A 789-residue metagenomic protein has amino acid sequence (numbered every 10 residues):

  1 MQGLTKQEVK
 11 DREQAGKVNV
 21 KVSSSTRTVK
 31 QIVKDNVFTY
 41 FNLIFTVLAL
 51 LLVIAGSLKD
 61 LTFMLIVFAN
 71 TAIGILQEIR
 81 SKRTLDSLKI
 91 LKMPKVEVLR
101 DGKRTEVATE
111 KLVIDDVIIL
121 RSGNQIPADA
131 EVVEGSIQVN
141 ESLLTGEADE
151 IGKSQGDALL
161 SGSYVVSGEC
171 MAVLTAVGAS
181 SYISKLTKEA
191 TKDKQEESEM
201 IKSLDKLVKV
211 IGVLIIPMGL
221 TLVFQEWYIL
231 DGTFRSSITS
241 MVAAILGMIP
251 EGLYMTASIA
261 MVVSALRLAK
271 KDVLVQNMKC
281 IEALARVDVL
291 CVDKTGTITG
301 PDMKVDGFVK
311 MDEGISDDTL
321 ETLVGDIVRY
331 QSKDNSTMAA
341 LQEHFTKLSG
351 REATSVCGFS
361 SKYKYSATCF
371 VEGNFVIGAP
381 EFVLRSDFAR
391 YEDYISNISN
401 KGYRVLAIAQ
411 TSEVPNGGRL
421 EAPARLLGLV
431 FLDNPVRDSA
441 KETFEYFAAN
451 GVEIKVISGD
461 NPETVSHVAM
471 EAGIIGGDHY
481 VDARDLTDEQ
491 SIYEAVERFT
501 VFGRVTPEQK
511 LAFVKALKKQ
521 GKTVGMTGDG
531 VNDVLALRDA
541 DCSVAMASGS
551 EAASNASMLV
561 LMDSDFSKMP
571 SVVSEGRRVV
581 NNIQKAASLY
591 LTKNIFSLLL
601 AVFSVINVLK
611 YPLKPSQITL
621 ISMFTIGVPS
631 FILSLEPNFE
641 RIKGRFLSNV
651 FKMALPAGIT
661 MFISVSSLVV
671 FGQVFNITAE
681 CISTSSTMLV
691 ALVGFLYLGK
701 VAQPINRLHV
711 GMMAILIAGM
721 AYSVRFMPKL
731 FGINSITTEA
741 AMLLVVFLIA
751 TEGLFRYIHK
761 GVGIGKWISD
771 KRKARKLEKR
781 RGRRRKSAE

Functional and structural regions predicted by a protein language model:
Q2-S24, T71-A72, R80-R83, S87-I90 (+1 more regions): Actuator/coupling domain of P-type ATPases
N19-E97, L341: Transmembrane helix-loop-helix hairpins at the membrane interface
L43-L65, V213-P250, V263-D272, N416 (+3 more regions): Helix-interface capping motifs at the ends of transmembrane segments in multi-pass membrane proteins
K59-M93, E197-V289, V430, F447 (+2 more regions): Hydrophobic alpha-helical transmembrane segments
I73, K103, T175-G178, T191 (+11 more regions): Conserved beta-strand/loop elements of the cytosolic catalytic core of P-type E1-E2 ATPases, chiefly in the P-domain
M93-D205, R404, D488-V496, T500: Cytosolic catalytic regions of P-type ion-transporting ATPases
L222, G476-G525, A540, A547-H709 (+1 more regions): Membrane-embedded transport module
R286-R425, L432, E445-Y446, S458-S466 (+4 more regions): Cytosolic catalytic regions of ATP/NTP-dependent phosphoryl-transfer enzymes
